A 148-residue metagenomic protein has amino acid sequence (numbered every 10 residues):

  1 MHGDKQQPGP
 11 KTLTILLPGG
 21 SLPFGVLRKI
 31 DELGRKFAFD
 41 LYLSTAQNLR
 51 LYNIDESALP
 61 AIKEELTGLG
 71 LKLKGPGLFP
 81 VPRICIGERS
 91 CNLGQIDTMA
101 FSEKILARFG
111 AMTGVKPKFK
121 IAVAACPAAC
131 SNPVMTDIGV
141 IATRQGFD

Functional and structural regions predicted by a protein language model:
M1-L13, L22: Intrinsically disordered, low-complexity polar/charged tails and linkers
L13-Q145: Small-residue-enriched alpha-helical segments and adjacent helix-cap loops that form tight helix-helix packing
